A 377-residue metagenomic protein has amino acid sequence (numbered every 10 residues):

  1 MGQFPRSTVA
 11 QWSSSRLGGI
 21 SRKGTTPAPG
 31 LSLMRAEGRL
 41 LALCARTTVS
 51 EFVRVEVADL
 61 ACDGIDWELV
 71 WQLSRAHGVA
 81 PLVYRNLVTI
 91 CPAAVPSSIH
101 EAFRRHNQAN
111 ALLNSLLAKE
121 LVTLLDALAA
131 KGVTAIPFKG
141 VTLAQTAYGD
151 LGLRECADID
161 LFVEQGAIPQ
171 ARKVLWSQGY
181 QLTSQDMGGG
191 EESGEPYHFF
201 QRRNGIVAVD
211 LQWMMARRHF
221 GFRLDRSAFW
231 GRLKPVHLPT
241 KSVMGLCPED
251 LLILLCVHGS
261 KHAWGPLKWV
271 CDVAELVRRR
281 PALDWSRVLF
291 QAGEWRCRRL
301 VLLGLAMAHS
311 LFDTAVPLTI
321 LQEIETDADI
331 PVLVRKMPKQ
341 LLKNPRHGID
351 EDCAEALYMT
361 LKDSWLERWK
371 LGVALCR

Functional and structural regions predicted by a protein language model:
G2, R6-A157, V163-R377: Conserved NTP-donor binding/palm subdomain of two-metal-ion nucleotidyltransferases/polymerases, i.e., the charged
